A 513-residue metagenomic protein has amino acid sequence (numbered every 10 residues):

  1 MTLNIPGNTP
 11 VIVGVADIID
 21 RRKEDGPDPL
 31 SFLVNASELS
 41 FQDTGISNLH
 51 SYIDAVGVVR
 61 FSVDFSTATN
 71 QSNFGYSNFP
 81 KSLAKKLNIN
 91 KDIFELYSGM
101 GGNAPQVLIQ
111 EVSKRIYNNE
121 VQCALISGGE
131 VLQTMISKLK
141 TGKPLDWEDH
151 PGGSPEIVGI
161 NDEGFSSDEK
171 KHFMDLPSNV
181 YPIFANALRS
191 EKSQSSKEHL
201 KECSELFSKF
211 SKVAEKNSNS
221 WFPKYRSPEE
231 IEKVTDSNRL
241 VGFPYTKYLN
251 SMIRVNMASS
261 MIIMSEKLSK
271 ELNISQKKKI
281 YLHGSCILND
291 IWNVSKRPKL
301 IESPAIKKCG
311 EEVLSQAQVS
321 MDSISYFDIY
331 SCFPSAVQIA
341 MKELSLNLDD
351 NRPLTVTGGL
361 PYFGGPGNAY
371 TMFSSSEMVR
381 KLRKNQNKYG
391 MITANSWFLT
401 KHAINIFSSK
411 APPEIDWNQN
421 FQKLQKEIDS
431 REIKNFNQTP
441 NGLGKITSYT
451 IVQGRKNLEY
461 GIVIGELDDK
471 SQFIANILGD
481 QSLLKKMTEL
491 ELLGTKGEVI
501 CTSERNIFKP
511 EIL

Functional and structural regions predicted by a protein language model:
T2-L33, H150-M174, P182-E205, K209 (+4 more regions): Condensing-enzyme catalytic core mediating Claisen C-C bond formation in acyl metabolism
P6, R60, S66-C123, V131-S166 (+8 more regions): Conserved catalytic cysteine-centered active-site region of acyl-thioester-dependent Claisen-condensing enzymes
L30-S47, F79-L83, S265, I301-A317 (+1 more regions): Short, well-ordered amphipathic alpha-helical segments that serve as non-catalytic structural scaffolds within diverse
E38-D54, L87, L272, C309-S323 (+2 more regions): Phosphate/pyrophosphate-binding loops at sites that engage ATP/ADP/AMP, CoA/4′-phosphopantetheine, polyphosphate
L49-R60, I93-G99, L125-G128, E198-L206 (+4 more regions): Beta-strand segments within the central parallel beta-sheet cores of soluble alpha/beta enzyme folds
M100-E130, F173-K216, M261-K267, Q316-V319 (+2 more regions): Active-site-proximal alpha-helical scaffold in enzymes
S218-Q276, S315, Y326-K342: Accessory "access/gating" subregions that flank catalytic or transport cores
S482-C501: Short nucleic-acid-contacting surface segments enriched for D/E, G, S/T with interspersed K/R
